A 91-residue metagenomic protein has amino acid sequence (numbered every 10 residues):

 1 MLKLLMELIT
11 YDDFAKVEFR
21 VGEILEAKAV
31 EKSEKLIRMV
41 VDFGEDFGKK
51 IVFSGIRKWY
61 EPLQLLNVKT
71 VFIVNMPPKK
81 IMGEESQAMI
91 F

Functional and structural regions predicted by a protein language model:
L2-F91: Phosphate-backbone binding interfaces of nucleic-acid-interacting proteins
